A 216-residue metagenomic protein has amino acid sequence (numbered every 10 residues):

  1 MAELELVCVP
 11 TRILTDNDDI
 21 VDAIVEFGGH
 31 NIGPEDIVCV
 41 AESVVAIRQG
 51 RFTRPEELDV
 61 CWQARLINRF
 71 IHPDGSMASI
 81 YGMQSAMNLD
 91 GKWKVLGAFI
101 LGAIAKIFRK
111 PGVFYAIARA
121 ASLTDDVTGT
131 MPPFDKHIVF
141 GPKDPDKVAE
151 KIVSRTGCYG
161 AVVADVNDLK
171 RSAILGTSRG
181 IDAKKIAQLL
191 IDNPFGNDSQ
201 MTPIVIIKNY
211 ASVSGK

Functional and structural regions predicted by a protein language model:
M1-K216: N-terminal and secondary-structure boundary signal
